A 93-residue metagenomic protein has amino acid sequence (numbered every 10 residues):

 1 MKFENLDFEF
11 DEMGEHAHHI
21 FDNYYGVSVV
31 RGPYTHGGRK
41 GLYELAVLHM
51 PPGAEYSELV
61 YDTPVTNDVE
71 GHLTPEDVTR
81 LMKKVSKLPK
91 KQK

Functional and structural regions predicted by a protein language model:
M1-K93: Catalytic phosphate/metal-binding cores of nucleic-acid and nucleotide-processing enzymes, i.e., regions that mediate
